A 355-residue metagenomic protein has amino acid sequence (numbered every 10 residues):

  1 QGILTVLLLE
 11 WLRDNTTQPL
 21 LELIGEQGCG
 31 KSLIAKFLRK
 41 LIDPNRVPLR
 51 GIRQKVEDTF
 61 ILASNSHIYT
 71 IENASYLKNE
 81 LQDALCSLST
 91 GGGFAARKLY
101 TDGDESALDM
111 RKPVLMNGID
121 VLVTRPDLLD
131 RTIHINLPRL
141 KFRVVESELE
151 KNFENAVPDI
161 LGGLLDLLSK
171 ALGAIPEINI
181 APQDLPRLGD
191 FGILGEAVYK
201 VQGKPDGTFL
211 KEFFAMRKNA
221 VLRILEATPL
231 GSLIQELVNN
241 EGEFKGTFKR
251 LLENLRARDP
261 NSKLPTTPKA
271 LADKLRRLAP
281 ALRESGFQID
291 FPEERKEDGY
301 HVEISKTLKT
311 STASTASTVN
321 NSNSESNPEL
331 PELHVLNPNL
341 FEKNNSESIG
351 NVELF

Functional and structural regions predicted by a protein language model:
Q1-N65: P-loop NTPase catalytic core of nucleic-acid-dependent motor ATPases
Q18, N65-H67, G92, M110-P113 (+2 more regions): Short glycine-/polar-rich loops that comprise or flank the Walker A/P-loop and associated switch/sensor motifs
D43, Q82-S106, L137: Conserved catalytic/switch belt of AAA+ P-loop NTPases
L49-E57, A74-Y76, G92-M110, N117-D127: Conserved Walker
H67-S89, V121-D130: Conserved AAA+/SF3 P-loop NTPase catalytic/coupling segment centered on the Walker-B
I71, L77, N152, G173-F355: DNA transaction DNA-binding modules
T124-F142: A short helix-turn-beta junction within AAA+ P-loop NTPase domains corresponding to the substrate/partner-engaging
L137-A156: A short, charged helix-loop
